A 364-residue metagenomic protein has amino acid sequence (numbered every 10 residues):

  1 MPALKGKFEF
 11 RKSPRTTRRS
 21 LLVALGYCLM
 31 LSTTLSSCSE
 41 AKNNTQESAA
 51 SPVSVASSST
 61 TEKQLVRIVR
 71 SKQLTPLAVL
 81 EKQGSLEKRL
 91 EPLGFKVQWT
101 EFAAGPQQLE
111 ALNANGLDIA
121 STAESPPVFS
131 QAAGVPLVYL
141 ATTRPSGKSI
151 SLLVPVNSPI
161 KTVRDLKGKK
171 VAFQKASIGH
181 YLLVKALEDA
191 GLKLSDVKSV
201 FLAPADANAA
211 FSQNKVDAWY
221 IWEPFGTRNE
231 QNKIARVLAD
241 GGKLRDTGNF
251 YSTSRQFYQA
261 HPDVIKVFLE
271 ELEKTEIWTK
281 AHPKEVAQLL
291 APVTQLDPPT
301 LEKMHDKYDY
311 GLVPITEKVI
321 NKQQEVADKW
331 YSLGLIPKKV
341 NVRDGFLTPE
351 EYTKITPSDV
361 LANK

Functional and structural regions predicted by a protein language model:
M1-T17: N-terminal secretory signal peptides that target proteins for export/translocation
R18-V23: N-terminal export leaders
T33-S37: C-terminal motif of bacterial Sec signal peptides marking the signal peptidase cleavage site
S39-K42: Bacterial signal peptide processing site
Q46-K193, S199-F201, D217-I221: Short, glycine-/small- and polar/acidic-enriched structural segments that line small-molecule recognition paths
S125, S199-V200, A205-P292: Pocket-lining segment of extracytoplasmic ligand-binding domains
A260-P337: Secondary-structure end/capping motifs
D328-K364: Conserved C-terminal helix/tail region of periplasmic/extracytoplasmic solute-binding proteins
